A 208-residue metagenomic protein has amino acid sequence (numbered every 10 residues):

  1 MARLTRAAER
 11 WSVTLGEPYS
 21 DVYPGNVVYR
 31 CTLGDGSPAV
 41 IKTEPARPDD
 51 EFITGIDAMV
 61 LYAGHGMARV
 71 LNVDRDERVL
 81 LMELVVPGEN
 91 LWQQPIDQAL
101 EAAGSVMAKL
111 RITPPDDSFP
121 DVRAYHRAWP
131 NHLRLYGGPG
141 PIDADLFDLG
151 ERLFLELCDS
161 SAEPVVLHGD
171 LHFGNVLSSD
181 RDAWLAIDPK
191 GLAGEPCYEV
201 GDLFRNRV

Functional and structural regions predicted by a protein language model:
M1-A8, I112-G169, S179-R181: An alpha-helical support segment within catalytic cores of ATP-dependent transferases
M1-M67, S179-A183: Conserved NTP-binding catalytic cores of kinases and kinase-like/nucleotidyltransferase enzymes across multiple kinase
P24-G25, G66, E163, L167 (+1 more regions): Short beta-strand or tight-loop elements that sit immediately N-terminal to catalytic metal-binding acidic residues
S37-L81, E89-L110: A conserved alpha-helical element in kinase catalytic cores
T43, L84, P189: Residues immediately flanking
G174-V176: Hydrophobic residue at the +6 position relative to the catalytic HRD Asp in the kinase catalytic loop
S178-V208: Active-site Asp-x-Gly
